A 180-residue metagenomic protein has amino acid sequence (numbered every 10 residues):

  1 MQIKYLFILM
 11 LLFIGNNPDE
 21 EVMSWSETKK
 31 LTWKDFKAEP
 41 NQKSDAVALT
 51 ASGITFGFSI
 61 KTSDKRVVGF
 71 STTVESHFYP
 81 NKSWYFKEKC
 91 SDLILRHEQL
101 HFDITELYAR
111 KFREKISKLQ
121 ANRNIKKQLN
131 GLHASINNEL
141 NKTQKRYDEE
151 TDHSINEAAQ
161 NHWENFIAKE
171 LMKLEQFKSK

Functional and structural regions predicted by a protein language model:
M1-M23: Bacterial Sec-dependent N-terminal signal peptides
F7, N81, K145: Residue-level marker of positions within ordered structural domains that often coincide with functionally constrained
E20-V68, F78, Q120-K180: Metalloprotease/metallohydrolase-associated module, dominated by Zn2+-dependent proteases
R66-C90: Active-site scaffold of zinc-dependent metalloenzymes
C90, D103, L107: Short, well-structured alpha-helical interface segments that form or flank functional binding sites
L95-I104: Active-site His/Glu-centered metal-binding helix of metallohydrolases
F102, K115, T143: Short alpha-helical functional segments enriched in proximate histidine and acidic residues
L107-I116: Membrane-interfacial alpha-helical segments at the cytosolic side of multi-pass membrane proteins
